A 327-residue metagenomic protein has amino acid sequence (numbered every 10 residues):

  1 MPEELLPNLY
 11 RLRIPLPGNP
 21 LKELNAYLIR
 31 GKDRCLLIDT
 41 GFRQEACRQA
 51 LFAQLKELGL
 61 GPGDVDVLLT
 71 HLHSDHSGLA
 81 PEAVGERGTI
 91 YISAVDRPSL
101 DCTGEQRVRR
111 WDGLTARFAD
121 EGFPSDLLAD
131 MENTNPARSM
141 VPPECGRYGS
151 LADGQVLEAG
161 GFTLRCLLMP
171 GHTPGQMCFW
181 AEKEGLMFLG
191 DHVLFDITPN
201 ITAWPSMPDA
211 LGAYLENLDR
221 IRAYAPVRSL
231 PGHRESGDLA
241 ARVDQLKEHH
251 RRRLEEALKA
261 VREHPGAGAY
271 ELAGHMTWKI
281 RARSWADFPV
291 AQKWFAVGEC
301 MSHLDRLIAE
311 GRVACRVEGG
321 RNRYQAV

Functional and structural regions predicted by a protein language model:
P2-L58, C178-G190, F195: Conserved beta-strand hairpin/beta-sheet module of binuclear metal-dependent hydrolase folds, prominently
L5, G85-R87, A225: Short, structured coil segments at secondary-structure junctions
N8, H233, A257, L307: Residue-level signal for inorganic ion chemistry
N19-L21, G149-L151, P170-T173: A short catalytic or substrate-binding loop motif that flags glycine-/basic-rich loops and adjacent residues that bind
C35, F42-E45, D130, P136-G146 (+1 more regions): Metallo-beta-lactamase
R43-C47, A53-L157: Active-site HxH/HxHxD metal-binding segment of metal-dependent hydrolases
D66-H76, H172, Q176, H233 (+1 more regions): Histidine-centered divalent metal-coordination motifs
K259-V327: C-terminal regulatory/interaction regions
